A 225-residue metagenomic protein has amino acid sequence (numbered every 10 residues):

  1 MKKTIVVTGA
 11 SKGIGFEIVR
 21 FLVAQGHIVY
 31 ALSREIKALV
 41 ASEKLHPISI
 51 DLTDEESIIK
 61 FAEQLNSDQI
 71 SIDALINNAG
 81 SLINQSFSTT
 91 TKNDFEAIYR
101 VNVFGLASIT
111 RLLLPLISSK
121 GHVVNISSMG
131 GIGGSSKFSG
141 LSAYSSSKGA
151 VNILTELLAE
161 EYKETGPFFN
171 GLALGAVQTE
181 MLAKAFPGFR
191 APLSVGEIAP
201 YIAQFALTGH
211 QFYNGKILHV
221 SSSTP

Functional and structural regions predicted by a protein language model:
T8, I72-G80, N102, N125 (+1 more regions): Rossmann-fold scaffold of SDR-type NAD(P)-dependent oxidoreductases
A10, Y99-R100, G105, G140-A150: The catalytic Tyr-X3-Lys active-site helix of short-chain dehydrogenase/reductase
S11, V19: N-terminal Rossmann NAD(P)H-binding glycine-rich loop of SDR-like oxidoreductase domains
S49-K60, K92: The beta1-alpha1 cofactor-binding region of Rossmann-like NAD(H)/NADP(H)-dependent oxidoreductases
S67, V101-G121, A159-E160: Amphipathic alpha-helical dimer-interface segment in Rossmann-like NAD(P)H-dependent oxidoreductases
S81, S88-S108, V124, V151: Catalytic Tyr-X3-Lys loop
H122-E156, E160-E164: Catalytic loop of short-chain dehydrogenase/reductase
E164, G171-L172, P187-P225: C-terminal helical subdomain
